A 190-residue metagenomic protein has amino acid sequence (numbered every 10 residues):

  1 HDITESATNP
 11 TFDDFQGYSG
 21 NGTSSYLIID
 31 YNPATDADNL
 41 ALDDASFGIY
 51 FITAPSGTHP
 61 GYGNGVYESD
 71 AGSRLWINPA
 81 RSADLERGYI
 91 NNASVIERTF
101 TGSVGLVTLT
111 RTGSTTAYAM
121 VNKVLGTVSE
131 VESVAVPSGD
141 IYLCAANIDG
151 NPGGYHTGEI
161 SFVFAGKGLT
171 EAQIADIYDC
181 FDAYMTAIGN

Functional and structural regions predicted by a protein language model:
H1-N190: Polar, enzyme-active/binding microenvironments
